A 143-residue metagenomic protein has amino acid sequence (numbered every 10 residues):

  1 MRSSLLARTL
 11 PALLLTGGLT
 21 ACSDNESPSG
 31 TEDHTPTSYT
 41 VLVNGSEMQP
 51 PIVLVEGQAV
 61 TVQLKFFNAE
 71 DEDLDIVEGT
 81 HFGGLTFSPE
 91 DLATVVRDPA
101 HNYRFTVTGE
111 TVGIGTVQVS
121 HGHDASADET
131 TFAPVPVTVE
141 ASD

Functional and structural regions predicted by a protein language model:
M1-L10: Bacterial N-terminal signal peptides that target proteins for export
G17-A21: C-terminal motif of bacterial Sec signal peptides marking the signal peptidase cleavage site
S23-D143: Extracytoplasmic soluble-region selector
